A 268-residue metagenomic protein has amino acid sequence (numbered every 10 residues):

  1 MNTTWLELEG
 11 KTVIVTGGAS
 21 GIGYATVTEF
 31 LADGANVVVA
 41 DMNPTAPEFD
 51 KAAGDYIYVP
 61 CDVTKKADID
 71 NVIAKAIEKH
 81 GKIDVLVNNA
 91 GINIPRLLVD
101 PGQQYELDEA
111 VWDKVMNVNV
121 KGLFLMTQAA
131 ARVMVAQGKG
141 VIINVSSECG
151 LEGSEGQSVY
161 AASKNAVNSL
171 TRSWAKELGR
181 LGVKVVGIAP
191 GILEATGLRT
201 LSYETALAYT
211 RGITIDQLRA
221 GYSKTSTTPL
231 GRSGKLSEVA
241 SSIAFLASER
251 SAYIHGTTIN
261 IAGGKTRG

Functional and structural regions predicted by a protein language model:
N2-T4, N93, E152, R232 (+2 more regions): Short C-terminal tail/terminal secondary-structure segment of NAD(P)H-dependent dehydrogenase/reductase domains
W5-V38: Canonical Rossmann dinucleotide-binding motif of NAD(H)/NADP(H)-dependent dehydrogenases/reductases, specifically
L97-D113, K224: Substrate-binding pocket helix/loop in short-chain dehydrogenase/reductase
T127, S163, T171: Active-site helix of classical SDR
R132, K176-E177, A252: Alpha-helical segment proximal to the catalytic Tyr-Lys
S147: Residue(s) in the substrate-gating loop at a strand-loop-helix junction that position the organic substrate next
G179, K184, I254-G256: Short, small/polar-rich loop/turn modules that mediate ligand/substrate recognition or access, typified
